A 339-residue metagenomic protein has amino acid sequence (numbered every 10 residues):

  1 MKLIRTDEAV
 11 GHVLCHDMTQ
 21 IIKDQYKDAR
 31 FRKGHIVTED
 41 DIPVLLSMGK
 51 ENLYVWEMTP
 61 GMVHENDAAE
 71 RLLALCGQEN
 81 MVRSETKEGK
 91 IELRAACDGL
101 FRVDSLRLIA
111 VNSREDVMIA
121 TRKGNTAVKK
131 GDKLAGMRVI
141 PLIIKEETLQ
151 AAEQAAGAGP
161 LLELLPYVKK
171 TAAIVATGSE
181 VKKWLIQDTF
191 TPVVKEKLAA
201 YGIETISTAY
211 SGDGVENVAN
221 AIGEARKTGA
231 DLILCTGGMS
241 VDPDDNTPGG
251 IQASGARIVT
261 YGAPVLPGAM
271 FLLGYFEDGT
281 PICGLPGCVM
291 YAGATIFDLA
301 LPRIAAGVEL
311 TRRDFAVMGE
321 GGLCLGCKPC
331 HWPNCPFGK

Functional and structural regions predicted by a protein language model:
M1-Q150: Phosphate-interaction motifs
D7-G11, A29, R83-T86, T126-V128 (+4 more regions): Solvent-exposed alpha-helices and their adjacent loops that cap or buttress functional pockets in soluble metabolic
N80-R83, R122-T126, V139-P141, A158-P166 (+5 more regions): A generic local secondary-structure boundary/capping motif
R94-A96, M137, V175-A176, C235-T236 (+1 more regions): Short beta-strand segments
S105-R107, E146-L149, L185-Q187, D244-T247 (+1 more regions): Short acidic, glycine/serine/threonine-rich loops at helix termini
S113-T121, Q150-E163, F190-V193: Active-site glycine-rich loop that binds ribose-phosphate moieties when present
A158-D213, N217: Glycine-rich phosphate/diphosphate-binding loop of Rossmann-like nucleotide-binding domains
S179, I206-G338: Short glycine/threonine-rich loop/turn motifs
